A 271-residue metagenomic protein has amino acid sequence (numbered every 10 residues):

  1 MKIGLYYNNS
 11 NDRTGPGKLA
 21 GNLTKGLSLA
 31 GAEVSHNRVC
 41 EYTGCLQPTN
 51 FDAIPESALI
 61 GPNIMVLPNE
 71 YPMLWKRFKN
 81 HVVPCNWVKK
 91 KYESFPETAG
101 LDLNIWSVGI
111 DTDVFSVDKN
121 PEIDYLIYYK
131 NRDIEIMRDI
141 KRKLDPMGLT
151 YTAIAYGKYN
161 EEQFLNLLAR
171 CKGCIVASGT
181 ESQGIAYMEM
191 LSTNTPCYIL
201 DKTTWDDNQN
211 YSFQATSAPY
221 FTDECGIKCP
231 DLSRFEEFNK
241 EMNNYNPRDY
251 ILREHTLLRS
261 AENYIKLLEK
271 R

Functional and structural regions predicted by a protein language model:
M1-N50, E262-K270: N-terminal pre-catalytic "stem/leader" segment of glycosyltransferase-like enzymes
N8-N9, L19-A20, G44-D139, R259: Catalytic core of nucleotide-activated saccharide and alditol-phosphate transferases
N69-E70, E162-F164: Short acidic active-site motifs
Y151-E161: Active-site donor-binding acidic/aromatic loop of nucleotide-activated sugar and phosphosugar transferases involved
L167-C171: Short alpha-helical donor nucleotide-sugar binding micro-motif in glycosyltransferases
C174-I175: A short hydrophobic beta-strand element within the catalytic core of glycosyltransferases that build diverse glycans
G179: Aromatic "clamp/platform" in nucleotide-sugar-dependent glycosyltransferases that forms part of the donor/acceptor
S182-R253: Catalytic binding pocket for nucleotide-activated donors in carbohydrate/polymer assembly enzymes
